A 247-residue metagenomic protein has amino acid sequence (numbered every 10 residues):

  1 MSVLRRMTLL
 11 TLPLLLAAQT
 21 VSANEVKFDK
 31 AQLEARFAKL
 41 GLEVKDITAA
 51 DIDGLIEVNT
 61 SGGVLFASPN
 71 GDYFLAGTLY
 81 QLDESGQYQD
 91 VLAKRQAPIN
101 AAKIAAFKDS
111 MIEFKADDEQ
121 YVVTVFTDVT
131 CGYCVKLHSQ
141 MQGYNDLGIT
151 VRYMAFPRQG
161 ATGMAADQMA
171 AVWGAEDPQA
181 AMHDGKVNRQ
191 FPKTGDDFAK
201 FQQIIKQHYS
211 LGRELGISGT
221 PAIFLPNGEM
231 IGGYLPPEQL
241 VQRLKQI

Functional and structural regions predicted by a protein language model:
M1-L9: Bacterial N-terminal signal peptides that target proteins for export
L9-A18: Bacterial N-terminal signal peptides
Q19-N24: Sec/Tat signal peptide C-region and signal peptidase I cleavage site
K27-E113, Q120: Extracytoplasmic c-type cytochrome modules immediately beyond a signal peptide or single-pass transmembrane anchor
K45-D46, L55-N59, G63-S85, T162-L240: Thiol/selenol-based redox catalytic cores and closely related redox-interacting motifs
F114-G132, T150-V151: Short active-site neighborhood of thiol/selenol oxidoreductases, capturing the structured segment around
T127, C134-L147: Typically the conserved alpha-helix immediately C-terminal to a functionally engaged Cys/Sec in thioredoxin-like
A155-P157: Residue-level recognition of beta-strand->loop/alpha-helix junctions
